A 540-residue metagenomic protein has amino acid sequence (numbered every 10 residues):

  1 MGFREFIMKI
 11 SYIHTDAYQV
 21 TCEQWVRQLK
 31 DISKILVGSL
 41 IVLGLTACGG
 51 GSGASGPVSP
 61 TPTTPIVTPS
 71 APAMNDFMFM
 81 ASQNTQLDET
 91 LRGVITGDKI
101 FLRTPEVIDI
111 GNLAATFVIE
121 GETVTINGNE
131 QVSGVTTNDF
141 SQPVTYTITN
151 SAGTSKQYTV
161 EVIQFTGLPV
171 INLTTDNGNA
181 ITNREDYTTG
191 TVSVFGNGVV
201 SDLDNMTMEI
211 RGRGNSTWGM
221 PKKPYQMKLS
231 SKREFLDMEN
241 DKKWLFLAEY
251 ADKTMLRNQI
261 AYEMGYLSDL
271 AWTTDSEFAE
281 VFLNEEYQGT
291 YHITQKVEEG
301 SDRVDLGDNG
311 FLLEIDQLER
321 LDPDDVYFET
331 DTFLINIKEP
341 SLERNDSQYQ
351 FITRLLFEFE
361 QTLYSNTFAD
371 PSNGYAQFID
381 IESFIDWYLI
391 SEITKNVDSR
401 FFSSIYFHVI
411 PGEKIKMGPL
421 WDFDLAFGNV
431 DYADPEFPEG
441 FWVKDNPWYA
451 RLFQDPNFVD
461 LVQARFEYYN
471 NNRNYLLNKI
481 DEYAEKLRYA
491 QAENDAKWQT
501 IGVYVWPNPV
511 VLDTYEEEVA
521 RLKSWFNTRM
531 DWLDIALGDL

Functional and structural regions predicted by a protein language model:
H14-V37: Bacterial N-terminal signal peptides that target proteins for export
G44-A47: C-terminal motif of bacterial Sec signal peptides marking the signal peptidase cleavage site
G53-L168, L173: Beta-rich interaction/scaffold domains
T123-I126, S268-E280: Short, well-structured beta-strand/strand-turn elements
I163-I260: Conserved NTP-binding catalytic cores of kinases and kinase-like/nucleotidyltransferase enzymes across multiple kinase
M206, S216, M220-P221, K338-F401 (+2 more regions): Middle-to-C-terminal accessory/interaction subdomains
Y225-K228, W244-A248, M255, E280 (+6 more regions): Structural recognition of the beta-strand scaffold that forms the well-ordered cores of secreted hydrolase catalytic
K228-E234, A248-Y250, D269-T274, E286-L389: Internal "kinase-insert"/substrate-recognition segments embedded within catalytic cores of ATP-dependent enzymes
